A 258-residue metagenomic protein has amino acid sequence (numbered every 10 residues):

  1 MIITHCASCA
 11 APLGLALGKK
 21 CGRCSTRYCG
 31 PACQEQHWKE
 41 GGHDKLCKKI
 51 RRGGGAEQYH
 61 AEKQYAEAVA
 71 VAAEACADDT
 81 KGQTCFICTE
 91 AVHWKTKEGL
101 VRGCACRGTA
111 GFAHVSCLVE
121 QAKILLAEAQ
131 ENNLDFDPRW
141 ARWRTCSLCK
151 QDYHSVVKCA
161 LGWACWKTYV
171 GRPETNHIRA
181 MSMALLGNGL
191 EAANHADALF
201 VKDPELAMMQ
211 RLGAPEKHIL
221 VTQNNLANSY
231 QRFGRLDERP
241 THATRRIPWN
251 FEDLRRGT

Functional and structural regions predicted by a protein language model:
M1-K19, A77-G103, L148-A160: Small Cys/His zinc-coordinating "RING-like" fingers
A10, S25, Q34-H37, K48-R51 (+4 more regions): Cys/His-coordinated zinc-binding microdomains
S25-L46, T109-A127: Cys/His-coordinated zinc-finger cores
L134-R142, G187-F200, Q231-T241: Short coil/turn connectors between adjacent alpha-helices in alpha-solenoid helical repeat scaffolds
S155, G189, A207-R211, W249-R256: Residue position in alpha-helical solenoids
G171-E174, Q210-P215, R235, E252-T258: Short coil/turn linkers that connect adjacent helices within long alpha-helical scaffolds, especially alpha-solenoid
H177-E191, K217-R232: Conserved alpha-helical positions within TPR/SEL1-like repeat arrays
A198, K202-E205, T222, R239 (+1 more regions): Tetratricopeptide repeat
